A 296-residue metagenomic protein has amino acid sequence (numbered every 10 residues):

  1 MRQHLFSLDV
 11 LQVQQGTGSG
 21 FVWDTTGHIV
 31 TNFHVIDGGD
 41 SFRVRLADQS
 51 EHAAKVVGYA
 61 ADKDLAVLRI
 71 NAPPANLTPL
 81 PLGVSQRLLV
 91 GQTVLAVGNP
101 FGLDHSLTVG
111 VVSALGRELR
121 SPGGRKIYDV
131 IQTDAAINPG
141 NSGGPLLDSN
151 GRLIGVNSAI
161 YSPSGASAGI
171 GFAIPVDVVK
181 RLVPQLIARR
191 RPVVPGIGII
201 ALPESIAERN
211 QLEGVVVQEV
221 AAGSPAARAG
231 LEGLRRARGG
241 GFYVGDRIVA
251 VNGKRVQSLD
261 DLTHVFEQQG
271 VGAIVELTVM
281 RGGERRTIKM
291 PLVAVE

Functional and structural regions predicted by a protein language model:
M1-L212, E219-A222, G240, L259-T263 (+3 more regions): Serine-dependent protease modules
I29-V30, R228-L259: Conserved PDZ fold ligand-binding element
E51, R285-T287: A structural signal for beta-strand boundary/capping segments at domain termini and interdomain linkers
M290-P291: C-terminal edge beta-strand
